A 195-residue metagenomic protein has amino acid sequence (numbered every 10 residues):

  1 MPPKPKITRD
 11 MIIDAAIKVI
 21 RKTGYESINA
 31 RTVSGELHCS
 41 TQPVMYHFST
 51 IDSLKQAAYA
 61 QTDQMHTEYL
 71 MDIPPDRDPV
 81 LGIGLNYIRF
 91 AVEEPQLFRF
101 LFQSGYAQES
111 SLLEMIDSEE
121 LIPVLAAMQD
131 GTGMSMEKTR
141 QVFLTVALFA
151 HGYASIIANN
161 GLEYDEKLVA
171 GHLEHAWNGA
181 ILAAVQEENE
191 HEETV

Functional and structural regions predicted by a protein language model:
M1-I7, E188-V195: N-terminal intrinsically disordered/low-complexity leader segments
I7, M11-K18, K22, S53-D72 (+6 more regions): Alpha-helical structural segments
M11, A15, V19-S53, A57: Helix-turn-helix
N29, R99-L101, S110, D165-E166 (+1 more regions): Short, hydrophobic secondary-structure boundary micro-motifs
M71-L97, F143-V146: Hydrophobic alpha-helical connector segments
F100-Q103, A147-D165, G179-E190: Amphipathic C-terminal alpha-helical segment
Q108-M134, R140-L144, G171-L182: Amphipathic alpha-helical packing segments from all-alpha helical-bundle domains
